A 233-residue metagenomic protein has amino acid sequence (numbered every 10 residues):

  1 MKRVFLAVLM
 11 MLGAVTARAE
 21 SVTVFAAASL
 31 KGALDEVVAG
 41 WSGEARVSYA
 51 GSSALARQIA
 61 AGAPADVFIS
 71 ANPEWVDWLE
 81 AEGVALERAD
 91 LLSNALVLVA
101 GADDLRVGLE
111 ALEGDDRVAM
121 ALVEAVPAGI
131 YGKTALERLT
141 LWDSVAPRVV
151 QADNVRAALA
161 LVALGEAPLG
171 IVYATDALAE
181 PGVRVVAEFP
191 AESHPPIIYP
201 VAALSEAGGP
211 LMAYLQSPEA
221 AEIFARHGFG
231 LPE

Functional and structural regions predicted by a protein language model:
V4-G13: Bacterial N-terminal signal peptides
V15-A19: Sec/Tat signal peptide C-region and signal peptidase I cleavage site
E20-G40, E44-Y49, S53-P64, F68-P73 (+2 more regions): Exported/periplasmic ABC-transporter solute-binding proteins
